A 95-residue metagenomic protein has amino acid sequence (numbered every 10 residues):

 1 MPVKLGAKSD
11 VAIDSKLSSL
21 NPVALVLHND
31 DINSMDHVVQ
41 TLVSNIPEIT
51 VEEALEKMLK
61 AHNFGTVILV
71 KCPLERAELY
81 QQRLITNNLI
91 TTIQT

Functional and structural regions predicted by a protein language model:
M1-T95: Terminal domain-initiation and capping elements
